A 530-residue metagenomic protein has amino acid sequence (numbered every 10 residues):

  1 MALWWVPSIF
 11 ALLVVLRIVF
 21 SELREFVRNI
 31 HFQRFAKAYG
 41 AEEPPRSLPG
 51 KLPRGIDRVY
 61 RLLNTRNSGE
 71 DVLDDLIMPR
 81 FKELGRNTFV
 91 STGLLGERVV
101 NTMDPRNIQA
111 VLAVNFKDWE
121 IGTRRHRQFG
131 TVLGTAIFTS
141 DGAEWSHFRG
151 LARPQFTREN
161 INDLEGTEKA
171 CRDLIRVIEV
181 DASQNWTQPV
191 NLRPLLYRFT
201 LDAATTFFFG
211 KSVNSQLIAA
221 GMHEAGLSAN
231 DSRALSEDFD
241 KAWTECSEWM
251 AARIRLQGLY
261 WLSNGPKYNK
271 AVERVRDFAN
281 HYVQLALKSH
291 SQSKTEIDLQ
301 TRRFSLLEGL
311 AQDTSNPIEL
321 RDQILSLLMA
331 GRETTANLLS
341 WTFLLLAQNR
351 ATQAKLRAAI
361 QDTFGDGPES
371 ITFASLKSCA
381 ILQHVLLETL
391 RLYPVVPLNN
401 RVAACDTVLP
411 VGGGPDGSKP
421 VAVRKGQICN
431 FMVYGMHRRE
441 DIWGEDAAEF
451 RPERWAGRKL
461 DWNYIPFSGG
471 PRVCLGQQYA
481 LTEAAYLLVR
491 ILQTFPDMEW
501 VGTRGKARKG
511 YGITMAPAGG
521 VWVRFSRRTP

Functional and structural regions predicted by a protein language model:
A2-H147, I161-N162, G166-V180, A271-R274 (+3 more regions): N-terminal membrane-proximal hinge/A-helix region immediately C-terminal to the signal-anchor transmembrane segment
N64-K82, E369-G417: Conserved cytochrome P450 K-helix E-x-x-R motif and the immediately C-terminal K′/meander segment
I121-R127, D163-N337: Cytochrome P450 heme-thiolate monooxygenase catalytic core
V213-N214, R350-T352, L460, V473 (+1 more regions): Cytochrome P450 heme-binding "Cys pocket" and the immediately downstream C-terminal segment
A225-A229, A234-K241, E296-T301, L344-V396 (+2 more regions): Cytochrome P450 I-helix active-site segment
T334-A347, L487: Short, small-residue alpha-helix embedded
V395-L398, G417, K425, N430-R458: Conserved cytochrome P450 K-helix/beta-meander segment immediately N-terminal to the heme-binding cysteine loop
